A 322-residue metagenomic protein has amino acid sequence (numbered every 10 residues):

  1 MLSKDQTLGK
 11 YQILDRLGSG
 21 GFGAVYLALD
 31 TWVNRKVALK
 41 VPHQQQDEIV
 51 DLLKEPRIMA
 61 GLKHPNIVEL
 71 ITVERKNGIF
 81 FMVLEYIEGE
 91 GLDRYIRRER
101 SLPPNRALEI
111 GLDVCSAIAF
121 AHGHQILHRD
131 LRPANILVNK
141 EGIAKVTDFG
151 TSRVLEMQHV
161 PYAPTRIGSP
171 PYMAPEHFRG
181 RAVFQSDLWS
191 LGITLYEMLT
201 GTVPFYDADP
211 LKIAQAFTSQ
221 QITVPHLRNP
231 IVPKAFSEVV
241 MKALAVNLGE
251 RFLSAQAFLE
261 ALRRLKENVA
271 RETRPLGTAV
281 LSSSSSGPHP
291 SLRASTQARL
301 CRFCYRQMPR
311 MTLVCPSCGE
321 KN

Functional and structural regions predicted by a protein language model:
L14-G20, V25: Protein kinase glycine-rich loop
H43-G61: AlphaC helix of the eukaryotic protein kinase fold
V73: Activation-segment/catalytic-loop signature of the eukaryotic protein kinase fold
N77-G91, Y95: Conserved short submotifs of the Hanks-type protein kinase catalytic core that shape the nucleotide-binding pocket
I110-G111: Activation segment signature within eukaryotic-like protein kinase domains
S116-I126: Protein kinase catalytic-loop region centered on the HRD/HxD motif
P171-R271, Q307: C-terminal lobe helix-coil module of Hanks-type protein kinase domains
